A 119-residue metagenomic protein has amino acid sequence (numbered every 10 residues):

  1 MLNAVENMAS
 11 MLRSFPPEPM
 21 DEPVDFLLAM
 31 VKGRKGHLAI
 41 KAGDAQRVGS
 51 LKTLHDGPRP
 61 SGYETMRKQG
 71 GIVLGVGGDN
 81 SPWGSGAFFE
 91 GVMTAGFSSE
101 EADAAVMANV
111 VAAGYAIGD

Functional and structural regions predicted by a protein language model:
M1-D119: Extracellular glycan-associated modules
